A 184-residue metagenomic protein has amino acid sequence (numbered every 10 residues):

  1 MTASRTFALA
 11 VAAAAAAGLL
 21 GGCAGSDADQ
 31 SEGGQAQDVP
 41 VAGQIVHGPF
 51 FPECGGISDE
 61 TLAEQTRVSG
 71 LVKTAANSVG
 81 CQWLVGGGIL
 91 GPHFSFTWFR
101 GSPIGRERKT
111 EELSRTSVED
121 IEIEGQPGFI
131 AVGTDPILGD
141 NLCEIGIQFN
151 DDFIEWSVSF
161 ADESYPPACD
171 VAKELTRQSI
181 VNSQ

Functional and structural regions predicted by a protein language model:
R5-L9, L19-P40: Bacterial lipoprotein signal-peptidase II cleavage site
A24, E53-G55, G80-Q82, L142-E144 (+1 more regions): Sequence contexts marking disulfide-bonded cysteines in secreted/extracellular proteins
G33-E53: Post-signal peptide N-terminal segment of mature Sec-exported envelope proteins
G48-G56, A75, E163-K173: Soluble non-cytosolic domains of exported or imported proteins
P52-S69: Amphipathic alpha-helical segments
E60-Q65, G87-F94, D151-D152, T176-S179: Extracellular/mature segments of secreted proteins
V68-V132: Short, solvent-exposed recognition patches
S117-Q184: A short, solvent-exposed beta-edge/loop patch
